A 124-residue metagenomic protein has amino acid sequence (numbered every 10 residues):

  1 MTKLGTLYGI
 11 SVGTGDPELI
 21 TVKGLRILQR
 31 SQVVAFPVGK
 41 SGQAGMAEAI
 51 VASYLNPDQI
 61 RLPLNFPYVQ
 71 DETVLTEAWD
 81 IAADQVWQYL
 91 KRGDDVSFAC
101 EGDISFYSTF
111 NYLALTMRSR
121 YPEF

Functional and structural regions predicted by a protein language model:
M1-P17, V22-G24, Q29-F124: Class I S-adenosyl-L-methionine
